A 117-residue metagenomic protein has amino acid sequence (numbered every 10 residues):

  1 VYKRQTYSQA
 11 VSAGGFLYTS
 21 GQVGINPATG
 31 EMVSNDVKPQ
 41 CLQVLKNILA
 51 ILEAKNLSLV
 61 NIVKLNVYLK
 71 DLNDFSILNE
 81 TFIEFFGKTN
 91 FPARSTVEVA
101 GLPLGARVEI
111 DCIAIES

Functional and structural regions predicted by a protein language model:
K3-S117: Short, polar/acidic, helix-capping and beta-turn segments at strand->helix junctions that line the mouths
